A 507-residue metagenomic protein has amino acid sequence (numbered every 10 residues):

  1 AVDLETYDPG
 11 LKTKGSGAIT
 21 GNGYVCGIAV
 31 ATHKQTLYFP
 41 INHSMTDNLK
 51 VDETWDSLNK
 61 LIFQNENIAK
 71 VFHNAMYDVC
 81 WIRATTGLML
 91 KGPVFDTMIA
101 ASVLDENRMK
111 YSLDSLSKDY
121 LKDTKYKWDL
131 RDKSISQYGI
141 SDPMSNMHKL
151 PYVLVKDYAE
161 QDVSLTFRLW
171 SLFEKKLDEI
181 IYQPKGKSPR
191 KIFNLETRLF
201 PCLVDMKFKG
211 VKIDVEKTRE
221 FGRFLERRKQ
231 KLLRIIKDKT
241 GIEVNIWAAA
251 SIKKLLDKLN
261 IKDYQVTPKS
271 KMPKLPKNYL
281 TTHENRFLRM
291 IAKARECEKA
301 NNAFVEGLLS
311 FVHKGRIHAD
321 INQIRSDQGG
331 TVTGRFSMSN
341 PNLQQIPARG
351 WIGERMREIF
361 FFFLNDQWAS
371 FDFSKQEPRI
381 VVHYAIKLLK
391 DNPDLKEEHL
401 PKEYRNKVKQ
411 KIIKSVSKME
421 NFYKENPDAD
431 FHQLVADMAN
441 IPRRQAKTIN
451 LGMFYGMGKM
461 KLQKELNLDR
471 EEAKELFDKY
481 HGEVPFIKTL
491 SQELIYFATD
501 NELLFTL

Functional and structural regions predicted by a protein language model:
A1-D119, R349-I352, V382-Y384, L388-P393 (+2 more regions): Conserved RNase H-like, two-metal-ion catalytic cores of nucleic-acid enzymes
A1-S44, L88-L90, R108, D119-L121 (+7 more regions): Conserved "right-hand" nucleotidyltransferase catalytic core of DNA-directed polymerases
S44-M45, F336-L364, S374-E425: Extended active-site and interfacial segments that coordinate phosphate-rich ligands in large catalytic machineries
N67-M76, E243-N245, D372, K461: Short glycine-rich phosphate-binding loop at a beta-alpha junction
V103-E106, F371, Y423-E425: Conserved, non-catalytic sequence blocks in retroelement Pol enzymes and Pol-derived host proteins
D428-I441: Generic long, charged, amphipathic alpha-helical segments
R444-Y455: Short, amphipathic alpha-helical "recognition" segments used to contact nucleic acids or chromatin
